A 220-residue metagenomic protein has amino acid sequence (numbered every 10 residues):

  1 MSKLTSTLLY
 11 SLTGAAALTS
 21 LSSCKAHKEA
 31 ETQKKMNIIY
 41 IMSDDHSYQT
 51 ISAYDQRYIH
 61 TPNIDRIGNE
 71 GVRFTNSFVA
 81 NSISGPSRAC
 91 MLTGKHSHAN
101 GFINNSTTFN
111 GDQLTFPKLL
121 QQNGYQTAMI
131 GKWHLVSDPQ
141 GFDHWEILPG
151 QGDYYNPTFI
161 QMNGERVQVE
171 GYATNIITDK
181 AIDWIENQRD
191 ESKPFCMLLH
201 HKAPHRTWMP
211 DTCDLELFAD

Functional and structural regions predicted by a protein language model:
S2-A16, S22-D220: Formylglycine-dependent sulfatase
